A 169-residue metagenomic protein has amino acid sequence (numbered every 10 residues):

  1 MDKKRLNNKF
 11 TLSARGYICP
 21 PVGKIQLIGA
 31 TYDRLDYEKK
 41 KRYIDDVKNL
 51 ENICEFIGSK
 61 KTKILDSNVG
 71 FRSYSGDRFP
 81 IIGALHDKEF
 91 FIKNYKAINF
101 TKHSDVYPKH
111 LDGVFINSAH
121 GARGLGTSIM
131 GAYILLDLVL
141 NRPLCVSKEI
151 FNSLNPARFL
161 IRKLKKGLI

Functional and structural regions predicted by a protein language model:
M1-D112: Active-site substrate-recognition segment that forms the wall of the catalytic cavity or substrate channel
K63-I169: C-terminal catalytic lobe of FAD-dependent flavoproteins
